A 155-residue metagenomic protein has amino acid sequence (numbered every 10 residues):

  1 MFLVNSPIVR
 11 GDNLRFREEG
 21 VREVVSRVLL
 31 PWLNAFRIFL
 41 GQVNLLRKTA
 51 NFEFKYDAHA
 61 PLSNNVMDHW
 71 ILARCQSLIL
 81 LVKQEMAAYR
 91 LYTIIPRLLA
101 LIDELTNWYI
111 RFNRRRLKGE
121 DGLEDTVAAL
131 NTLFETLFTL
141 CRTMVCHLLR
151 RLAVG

Functional and structural regions predicted by a protein language model:
M1-G155: Long, charged, mostly alpha-helical binding arms that flank functional sites
